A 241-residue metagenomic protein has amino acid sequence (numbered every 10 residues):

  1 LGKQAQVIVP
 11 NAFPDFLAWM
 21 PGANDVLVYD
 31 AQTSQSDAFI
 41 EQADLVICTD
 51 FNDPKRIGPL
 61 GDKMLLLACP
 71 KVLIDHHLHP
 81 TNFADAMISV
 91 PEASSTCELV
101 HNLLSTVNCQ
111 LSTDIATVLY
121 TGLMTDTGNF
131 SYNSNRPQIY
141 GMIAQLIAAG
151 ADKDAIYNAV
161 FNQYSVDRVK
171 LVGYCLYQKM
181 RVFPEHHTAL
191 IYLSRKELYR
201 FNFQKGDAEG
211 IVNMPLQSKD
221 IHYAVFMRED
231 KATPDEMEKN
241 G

Functional and structural regions predicted by a protein language model:
L1-P21, S36-D37, Q42-A43, T125-G241: Hydrophobic helix-and-loop "lid/oligomerization" segment in the mid-to-C-terminal part of catalytic domains
G2-Q4, L66-P70: A short helix->loop->beta-strand "cap" motif at the edges of active sites that frequently abuts
A23-L45, T49: A glycine-rich helix N-cap at a beta->alpha junction
Q32, F51-P54, H77-H79, R195-K196 (+1 more regions): Short glycine-rich anion-binding loops that position phosphate/pyrophosphate groups of nucleotides and phosphorylated
I40-E41, D62-A68: Short, conserved loop/helix-junction motifs that constitute active-site signature segments in enzyme catalytic cores
D44-I47, P70-V72, Y223: Structural motif
K55-G61: Glycine/threonine-rich flexible loop motifs
I74-M142: Short alpha-helices
